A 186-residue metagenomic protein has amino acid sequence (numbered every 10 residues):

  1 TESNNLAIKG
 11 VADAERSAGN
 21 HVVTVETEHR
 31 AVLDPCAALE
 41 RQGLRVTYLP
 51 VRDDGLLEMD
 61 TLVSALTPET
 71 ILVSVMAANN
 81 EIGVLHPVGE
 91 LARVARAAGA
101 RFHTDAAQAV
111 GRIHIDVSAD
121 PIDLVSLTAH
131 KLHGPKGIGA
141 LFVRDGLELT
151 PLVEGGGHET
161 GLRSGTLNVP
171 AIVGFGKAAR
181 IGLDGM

Functional and structural regions predicted by a protein language model:
T1-M186: Pyridoxal 5′-phosphate
